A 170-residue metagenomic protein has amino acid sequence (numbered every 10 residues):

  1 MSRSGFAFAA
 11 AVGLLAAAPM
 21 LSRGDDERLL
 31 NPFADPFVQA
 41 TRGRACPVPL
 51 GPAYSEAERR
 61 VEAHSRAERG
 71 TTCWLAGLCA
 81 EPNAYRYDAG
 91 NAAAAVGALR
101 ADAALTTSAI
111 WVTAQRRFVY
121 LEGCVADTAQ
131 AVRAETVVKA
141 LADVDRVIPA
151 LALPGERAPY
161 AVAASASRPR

Functional and structural regions predicted by a protein language model:
M1-A11, L15-R170: N-terminal targeting leaders
